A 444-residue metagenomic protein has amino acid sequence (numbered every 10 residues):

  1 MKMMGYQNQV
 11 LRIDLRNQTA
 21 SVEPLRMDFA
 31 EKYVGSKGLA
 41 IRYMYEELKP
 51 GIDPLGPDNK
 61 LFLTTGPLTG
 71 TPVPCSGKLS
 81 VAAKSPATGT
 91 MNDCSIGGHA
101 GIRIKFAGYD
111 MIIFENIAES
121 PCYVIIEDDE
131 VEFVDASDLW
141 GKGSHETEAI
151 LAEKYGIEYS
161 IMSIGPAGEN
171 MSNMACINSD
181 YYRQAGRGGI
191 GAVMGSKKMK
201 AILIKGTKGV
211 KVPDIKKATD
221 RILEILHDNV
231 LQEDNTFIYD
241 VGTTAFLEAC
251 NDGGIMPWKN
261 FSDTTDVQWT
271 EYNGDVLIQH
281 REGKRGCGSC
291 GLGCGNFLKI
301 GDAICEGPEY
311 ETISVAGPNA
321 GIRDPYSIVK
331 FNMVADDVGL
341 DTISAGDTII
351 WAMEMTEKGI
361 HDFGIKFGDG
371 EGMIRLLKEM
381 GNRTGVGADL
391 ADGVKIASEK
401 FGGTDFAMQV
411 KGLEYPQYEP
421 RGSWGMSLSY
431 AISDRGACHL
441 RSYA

Functional and structural regions predicted by a protein language model:
M1-T236, D240-W269: Protein-protein interaction/assembly regions in multi-subunit complexes
A152-Y155, Y159-M162, P166-G188, M194-A444: Extended C-terminal regions of large enzymes
